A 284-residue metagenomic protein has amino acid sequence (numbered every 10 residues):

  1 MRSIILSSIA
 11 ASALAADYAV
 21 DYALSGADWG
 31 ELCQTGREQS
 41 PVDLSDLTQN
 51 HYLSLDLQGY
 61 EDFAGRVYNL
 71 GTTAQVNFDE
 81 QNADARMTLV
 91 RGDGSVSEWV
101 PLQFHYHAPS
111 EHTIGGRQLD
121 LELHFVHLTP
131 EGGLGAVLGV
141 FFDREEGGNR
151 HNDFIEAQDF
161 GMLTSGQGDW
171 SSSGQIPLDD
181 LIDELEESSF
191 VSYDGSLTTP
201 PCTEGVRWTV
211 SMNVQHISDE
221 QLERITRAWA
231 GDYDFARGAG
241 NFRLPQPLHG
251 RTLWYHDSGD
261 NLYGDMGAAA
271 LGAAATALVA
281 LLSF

Functional and structural regions predicted by a protein language model:
R2-S8, S12-M266, G272, L278-S283: Alpha-carbonic anhydrase
